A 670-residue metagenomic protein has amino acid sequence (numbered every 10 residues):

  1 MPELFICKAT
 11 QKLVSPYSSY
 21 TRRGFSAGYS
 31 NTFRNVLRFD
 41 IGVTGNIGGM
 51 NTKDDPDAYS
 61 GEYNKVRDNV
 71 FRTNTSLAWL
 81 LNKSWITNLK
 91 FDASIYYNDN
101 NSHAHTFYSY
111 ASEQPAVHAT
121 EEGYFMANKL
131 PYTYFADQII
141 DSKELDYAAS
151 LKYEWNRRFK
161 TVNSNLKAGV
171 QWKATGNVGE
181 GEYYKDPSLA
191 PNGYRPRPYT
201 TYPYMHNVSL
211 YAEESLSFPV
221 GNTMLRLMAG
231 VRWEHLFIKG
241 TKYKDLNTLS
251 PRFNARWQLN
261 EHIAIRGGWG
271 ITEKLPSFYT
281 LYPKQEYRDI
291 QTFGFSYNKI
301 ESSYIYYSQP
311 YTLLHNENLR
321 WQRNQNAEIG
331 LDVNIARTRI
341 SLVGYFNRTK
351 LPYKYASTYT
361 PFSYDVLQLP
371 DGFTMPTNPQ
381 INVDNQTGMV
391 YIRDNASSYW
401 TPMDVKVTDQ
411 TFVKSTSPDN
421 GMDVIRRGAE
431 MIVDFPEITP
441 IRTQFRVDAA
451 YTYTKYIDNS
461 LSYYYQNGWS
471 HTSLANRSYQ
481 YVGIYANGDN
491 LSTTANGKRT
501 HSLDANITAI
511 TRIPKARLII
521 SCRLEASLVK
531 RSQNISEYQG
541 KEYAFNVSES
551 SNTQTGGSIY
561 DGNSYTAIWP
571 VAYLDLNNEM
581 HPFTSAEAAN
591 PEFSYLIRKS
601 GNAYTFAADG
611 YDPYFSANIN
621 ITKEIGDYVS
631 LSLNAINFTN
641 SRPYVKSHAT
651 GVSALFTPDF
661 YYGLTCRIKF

Functional and structural regions predicted by a protein language model:
M1-N51, K65-N88: Transmembrane beta-barrel wall of Gram-negative outer-membrane proteins
L4-K8, V43-G49, I95-N101, W172-V178 (+13 more regions): Transmembrane beta-strands of outer-membrane beta-barrel pores
N35-F39, N82-L89, N101, F159-S164 (+6 more regions): Repeated loop/turn-to-beta-strand initiation elements of outer-membrane beta-barrel proteins
G123-R226, Y463-Y465, S473-A495, N506 (+1 more regions): Outer-membrane beta-barrel transmembrane domain signature of Gram-negative proteins, especially the mid-to-C-terminal
N163-I263, W269-G270, L275-S277, G294-L314: Signature of Gram-negative outer-membrane beta-barrel scaffolds
P203, E273-K350, L369-D384, F412-E437 (+1 more regions): Outer-membrane beta-barrel signature, preferentially recognizing the C-terminal barrel domain of Gram-negative
V220, G372-Q539: Gram-negative outer-membrane beta-barrel transporters
E273, T349-L351, E525-A603, D609-Y614 (+1 more regions): C-terminal beta-signal and adjacent terminal beta-strands/loops of Gram-negative outer-membrane beta-barrel proteins
